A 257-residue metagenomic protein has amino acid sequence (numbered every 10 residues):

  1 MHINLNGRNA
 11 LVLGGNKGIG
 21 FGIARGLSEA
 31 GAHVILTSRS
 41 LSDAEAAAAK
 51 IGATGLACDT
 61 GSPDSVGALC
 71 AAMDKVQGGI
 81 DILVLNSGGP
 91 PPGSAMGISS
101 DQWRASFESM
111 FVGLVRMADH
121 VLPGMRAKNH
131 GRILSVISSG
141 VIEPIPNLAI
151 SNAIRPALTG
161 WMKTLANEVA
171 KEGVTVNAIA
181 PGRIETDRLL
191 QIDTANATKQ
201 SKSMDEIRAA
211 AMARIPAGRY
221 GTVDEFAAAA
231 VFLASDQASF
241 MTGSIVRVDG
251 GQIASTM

Functional and structural regions predicted by a protein language model:
H2-N4, E143, R219, V231 (+1 more regions): Short C-terminal tail/terminal secondary-structure segment of NAD(P)H-dependent dehydrogenase/reductase domains
N9, N16-G18: Conserved glycine-rich cofactor-binding loop
I80, S94-A95, S99-F107, A211: Substrate-binding pocket helix/loop in short-chain dehydrogenase/reductase
A118-D119, K163: A short, exposed helix-loop element centered on a Lys and neighboring polar residues
P123, N167-E168, S239: Alpha-helical segment proximal to the catalytic Tyr-Lys
L134-L158, M162-K171, R183-I184: Catalytic loop of short-chain dehydrogenase/reductase
A170, T175, M241-G243: Short, small/polar-rich loop/turn modules that mediate ligand/substrate recognition or access, typified
